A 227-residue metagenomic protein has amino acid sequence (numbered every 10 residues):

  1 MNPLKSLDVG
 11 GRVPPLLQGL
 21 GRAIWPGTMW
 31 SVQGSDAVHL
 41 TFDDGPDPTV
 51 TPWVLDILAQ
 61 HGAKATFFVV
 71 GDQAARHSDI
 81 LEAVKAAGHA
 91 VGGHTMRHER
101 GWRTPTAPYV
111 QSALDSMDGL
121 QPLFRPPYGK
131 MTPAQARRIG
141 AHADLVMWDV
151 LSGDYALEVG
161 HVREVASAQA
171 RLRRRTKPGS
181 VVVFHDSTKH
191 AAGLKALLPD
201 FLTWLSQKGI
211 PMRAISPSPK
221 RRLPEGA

Functional and structural regions predicted by a protein language model:
M1-L40, P46-Q60, P199-T203, Q207-A227: N-terminal pre-catalytic segment of deacetylase/amide-hydrolase enzymes
L4-V9, G160, K189, G193: A general boundary/transition motif marking the beginning of the first structured unit of a protein
W25, Q121, R125-P126, A143 (+2 more regions): Hydrophobic alpha-helix-in-membranes signature
A37-V38, P48, A59-E164, A170-K189: Metal-dependent polysaccharide deacetylase catalytic core of the NodB/CE4 family, i.e., the active-site-bearing domain
D44, T51, T106-Y109, L194: Solvent-exposed, acidic/flexible segments
W53-V54, A136-R138, K195: Short amphipathic alpha-helical segments
L157-G160, G193-P199, P224-A227: Histidine/acidic-residue-rich catalytic or RNA/ligand-binding cores of hydrolases and nuclease-related proteins
Q169-S216: Catalytic grooves of carbohydrate-active enzymes
